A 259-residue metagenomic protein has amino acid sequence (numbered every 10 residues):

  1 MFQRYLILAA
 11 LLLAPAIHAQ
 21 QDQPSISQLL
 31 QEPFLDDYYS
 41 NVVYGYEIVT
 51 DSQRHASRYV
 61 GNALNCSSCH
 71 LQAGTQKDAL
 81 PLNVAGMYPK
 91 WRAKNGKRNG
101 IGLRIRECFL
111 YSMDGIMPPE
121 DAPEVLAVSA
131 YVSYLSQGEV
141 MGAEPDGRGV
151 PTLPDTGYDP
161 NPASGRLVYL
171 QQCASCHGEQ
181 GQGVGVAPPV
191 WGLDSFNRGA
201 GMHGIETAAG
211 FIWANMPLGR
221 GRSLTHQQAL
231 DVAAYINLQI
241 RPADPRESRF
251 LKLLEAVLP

Functional and structural regions predicted by a protein language model:
M1-I48, S52, K90-A163, Q239: Post-cleavage N-terminal segment of exported redox proteins
D37-T75, G157-A187, I205-E206: Sequence/structural segment immediately N-terminal to covalent heme-attachment motifs in c-type and related
Y39-Y44, I48, T75-P118, V128 (+1 more regions): Extracytoplasmic electron-transfer domains, predominantly the class I c-type cytochrome c fold
R54-G61, I116-D121, M141-P145, R220-S223 (+1 more regions): Surface-exposed patches in mature extracellular/periplasmic domains of secreted proteins
H55-S57, A73-L80, L135-V140, Q239-R246: Secretory-pathway/luminal and periplasmic proteins that interact with or process carbohydrate-rich
I101-G102, V132-P145, S175-G183, G201-A208: A structural motif
V150-G157, A187-G199: Short helix/strand-bridging catalytic loops that position acidic/His residues to coordinate divalent metals and engage
I240-P259: A cross-kingdom marker for long, charged
